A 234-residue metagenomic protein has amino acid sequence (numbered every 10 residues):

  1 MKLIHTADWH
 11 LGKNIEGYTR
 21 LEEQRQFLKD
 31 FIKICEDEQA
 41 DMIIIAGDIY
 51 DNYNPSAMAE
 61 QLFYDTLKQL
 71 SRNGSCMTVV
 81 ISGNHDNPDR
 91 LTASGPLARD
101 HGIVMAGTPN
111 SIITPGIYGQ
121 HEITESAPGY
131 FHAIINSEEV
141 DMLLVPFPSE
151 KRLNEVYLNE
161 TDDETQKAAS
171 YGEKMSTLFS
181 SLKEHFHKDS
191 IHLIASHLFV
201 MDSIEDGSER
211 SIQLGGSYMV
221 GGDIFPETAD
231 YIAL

Functional and structural regions predicted by a protein language model:
M1-K68, R72-S75, D89: N-terminal active-site segment of His-dependent metallophosphoesterases
K2, D41, M77, E139-D141 (+1 more regions): Residues at the starts of beta-strands that form the adenosine-phosphate
D8, D48, G83-N84, H197: Active-site glycine-centered loops adjacent to acidic/histidine catalytic or metal-binding residues that shape
G12, G47, G83, G215-G216: Glycine-centered flexibility sites
R72-T78, S190, A229: A short helix->loop->beta-strand "cap" motif at the edges of active sites that frequently abuts
T78-S82, N87: Active-site segments of SGNH/GDSL-like serine hydrolases that catalyze O-acetyl group transfer/hydrolysis on lipids
D86-L234: His/Asp/Glu-rich metal-coordinating catalytic cores of metallo-dependent phosphodiesterases/hydrolases acting on
